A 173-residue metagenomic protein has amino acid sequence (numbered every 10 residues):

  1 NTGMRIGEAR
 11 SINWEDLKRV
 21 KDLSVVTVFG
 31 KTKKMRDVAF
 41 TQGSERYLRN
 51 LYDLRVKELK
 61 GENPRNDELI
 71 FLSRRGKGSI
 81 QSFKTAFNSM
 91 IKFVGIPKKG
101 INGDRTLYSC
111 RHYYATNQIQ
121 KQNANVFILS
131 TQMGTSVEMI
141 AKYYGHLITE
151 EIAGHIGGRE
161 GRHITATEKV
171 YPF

Functional and structural regions predicted by a protein language model:
T2, V38, V56-P64, K77 (+2 more regions): Short, basic (Lys/Arg/His-rich) helix/loop patches that form interaction surfaces in the mid-to-C-terminal regions
T2-G7, S11-V56: Conserved tyrosine-mediated DNA breakage-rejoining catalytic core shared by Y-recombinases
I12, L51, A86, M90 (+2 more regions): Residues in the recognition helix of alpha-helical DNA-binding motifs
D16-L23, N123-Y143: Short, polar N-cap/turn motifs at the start of nucleic acid-interacting alpha helices
T27-K34, G43, M133-G158: Catalytic-site neighborhood detector that most strongly recognizes the C-terminal catalytic loop/helix of tyrosine
G30-N50, R65-S89, T106: C-terminal catalytic core of Y-nucleophile DNA break-rejoin enzymes
D53-D67, S73-R75, K142, G154-F173: C-terminal secondary-structure termini that scaffold catalytic or DNA-interacting sites
